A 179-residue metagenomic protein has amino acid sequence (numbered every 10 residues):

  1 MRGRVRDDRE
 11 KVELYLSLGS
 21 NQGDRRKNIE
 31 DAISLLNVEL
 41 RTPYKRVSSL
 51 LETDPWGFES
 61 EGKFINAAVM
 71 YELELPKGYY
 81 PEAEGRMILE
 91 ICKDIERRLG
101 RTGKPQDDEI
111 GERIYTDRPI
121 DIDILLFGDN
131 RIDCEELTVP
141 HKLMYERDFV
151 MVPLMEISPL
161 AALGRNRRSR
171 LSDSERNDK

Functional and structural regions predicted by a protein language model:
R2-R4, D8-I33: Extended accessory regions or peripheral subdomains of proteins
G3, W56-F64, E82-K179: Flexible, gly/pro- and Lys/Arg-enriched active-site loops
D7-E10, L14, R25, V47 (+2 more regions): A generic structural signal for ordered alpha-helices
Y15, S48, N66-A68, L125 (+1 more regions): Residues embedded in well-ordered beta-strands
S20, V69-L75, L126-D129: Short beta-strand-to-loop capping motifs
E30-L36, M70, E136, H141 (+1 more regions): Alpha-helix termini
D31-Y80, E84, L89: Short, surface-exposed acidic-centric catalytic microdomains
